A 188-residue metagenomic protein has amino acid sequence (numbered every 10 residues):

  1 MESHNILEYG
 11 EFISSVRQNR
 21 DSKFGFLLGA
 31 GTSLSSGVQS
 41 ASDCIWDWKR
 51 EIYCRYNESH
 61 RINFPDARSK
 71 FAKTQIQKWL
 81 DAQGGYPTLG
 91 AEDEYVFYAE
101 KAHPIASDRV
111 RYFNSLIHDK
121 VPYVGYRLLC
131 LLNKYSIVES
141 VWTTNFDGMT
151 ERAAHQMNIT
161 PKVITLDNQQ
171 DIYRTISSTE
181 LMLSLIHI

Functional and structural regions predicted by a protein language model:
M1-I186: Conserved catalytic-core helix/loop/strand module for nucleotide-ribose chemistry
